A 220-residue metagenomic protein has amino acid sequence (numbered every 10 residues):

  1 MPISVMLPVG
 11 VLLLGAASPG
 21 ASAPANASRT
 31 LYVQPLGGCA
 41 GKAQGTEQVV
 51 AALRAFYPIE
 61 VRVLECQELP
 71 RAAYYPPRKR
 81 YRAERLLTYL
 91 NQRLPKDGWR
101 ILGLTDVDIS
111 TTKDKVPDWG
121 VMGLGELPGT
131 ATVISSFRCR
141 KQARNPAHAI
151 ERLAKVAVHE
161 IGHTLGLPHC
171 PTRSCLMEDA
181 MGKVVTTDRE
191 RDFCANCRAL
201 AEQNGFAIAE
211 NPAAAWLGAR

Functional and structural regions predicted by a protein language model:
S4-G15: Bacterial N-terminal signal peptides
A16, G20-A27: Boundary at the C-terminal end of the N-terminal hydrophobic targeting segment
A25-Q34, W99-I101, A131: Hydrophobic beta-strand segments of well-ordered beta-sheets in folded domains
A27-K42, A52: Fold-level signature of zinc-dependent metallopeptidase catalytic domains
C39, W119-R152, P168-R220: Metalloprotease/metallohydrolase-associated module, dominated by Zn2+-dependent proteases
A43-V156, P168: Metzincin-family zinc-dependent endopeptidase catalytic domain
V156-T164: Catalytic glutamate of the conserved HExxH
